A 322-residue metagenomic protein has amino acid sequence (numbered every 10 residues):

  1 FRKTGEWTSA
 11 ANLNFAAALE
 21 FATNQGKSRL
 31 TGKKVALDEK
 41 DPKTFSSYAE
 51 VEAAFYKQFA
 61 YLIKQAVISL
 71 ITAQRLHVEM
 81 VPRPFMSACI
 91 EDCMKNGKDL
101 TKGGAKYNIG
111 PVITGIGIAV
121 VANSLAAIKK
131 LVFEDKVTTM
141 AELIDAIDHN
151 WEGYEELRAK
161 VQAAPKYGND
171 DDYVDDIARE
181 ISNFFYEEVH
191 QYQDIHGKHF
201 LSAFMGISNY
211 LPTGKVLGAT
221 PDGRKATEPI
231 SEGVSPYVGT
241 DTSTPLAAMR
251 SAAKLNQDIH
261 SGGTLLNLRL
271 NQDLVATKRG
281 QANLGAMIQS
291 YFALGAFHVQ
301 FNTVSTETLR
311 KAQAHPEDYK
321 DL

Functional and structural regions predicted by a protein language model:
F1-I118, A122-L322: Conserved catalytic cores of very large enzyme subunits
